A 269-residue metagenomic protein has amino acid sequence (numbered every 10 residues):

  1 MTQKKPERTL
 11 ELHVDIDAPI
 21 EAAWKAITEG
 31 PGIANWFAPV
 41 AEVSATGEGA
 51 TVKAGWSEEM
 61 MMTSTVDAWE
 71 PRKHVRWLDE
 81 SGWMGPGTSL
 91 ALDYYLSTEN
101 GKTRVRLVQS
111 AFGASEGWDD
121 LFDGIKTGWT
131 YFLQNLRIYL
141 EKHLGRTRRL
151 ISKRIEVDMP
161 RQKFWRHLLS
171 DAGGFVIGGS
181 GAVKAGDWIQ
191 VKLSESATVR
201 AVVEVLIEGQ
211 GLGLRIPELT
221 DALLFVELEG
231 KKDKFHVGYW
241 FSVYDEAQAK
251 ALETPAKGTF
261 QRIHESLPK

Functional and structural regions predicted by a protein language model:
P6-P19, G117-G124, R149: Short, low-complexity N-terminal intrinsically disordered segments enriched in polar/charged residues
E7-H13, M61, H74, A91 (+3 more regions): Intrinsic-disorder/low-complexity, polar/charged segments enriched in Ser/Thr/Lys/Arg/Asp/Glu/Gln
E11-L12, A18-E21, G30-T65, E70-H74 (+3 more regions): Short beta-edge strand/loop motif at the mouth of beta-sheet-based domains
A18-A22, P31, D123-T127, Y131 (+2 more regions): A generic structural signal for alpha-helix starts
E21-K25, P160-H167, A247-L252: Short, conserved charged micro-motifs
A23, I33, V52, V66 (+6 more regions): Hydrophobic pocket/interface hotspot
E80-K126, V202-K269: Beta-strand/loop substructures that line and gate deep hydrophobic ligand-binding cavities in soluble
G113-R166: Surface-exposed beta-loop interaction hotspot
